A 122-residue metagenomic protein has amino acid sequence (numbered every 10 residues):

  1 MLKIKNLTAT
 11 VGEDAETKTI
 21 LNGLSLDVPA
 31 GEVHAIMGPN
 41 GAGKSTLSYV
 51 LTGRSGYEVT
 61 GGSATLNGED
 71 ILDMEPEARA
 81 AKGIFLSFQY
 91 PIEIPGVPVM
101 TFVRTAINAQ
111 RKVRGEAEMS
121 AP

Functional and structural regions predicted by a protein language model:
D14-T19, A78: Short coil-to-beta microelement around the adenine-binding A-loop and adjacent beta1/P-loop entry of ABC ATPase
A35, A80-Q89: ABC nucleotide-binding domain signature
M37-P39: The feature captures the beta-strand-to-loop junction immediately N-terminal to the Walker
T52: Helix-to-loop junction immediately C-terminal to a conserved catalytic motif
S63-R79: ABC ATPase NBD Q-loop/coupling interface
I92-P122: ABC-family P-loop ATPase nucleotide-binding domains
